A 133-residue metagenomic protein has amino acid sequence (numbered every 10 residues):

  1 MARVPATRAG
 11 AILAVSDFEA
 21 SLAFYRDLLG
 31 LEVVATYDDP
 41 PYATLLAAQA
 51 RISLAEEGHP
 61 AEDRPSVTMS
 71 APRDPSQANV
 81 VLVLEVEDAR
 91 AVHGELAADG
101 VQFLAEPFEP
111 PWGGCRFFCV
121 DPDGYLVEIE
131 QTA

Functional and structural regions predicted by a protein language model:
M1-G10, E32-L84, H93-V120, Q131-A133: Vicinal oxygen chelate
A20, A89-H93: Short, conserved charged micro-motifs
S21-R26, L96, G124: Conserved active-site tyrosine of GNAT-family acetyltransferases
